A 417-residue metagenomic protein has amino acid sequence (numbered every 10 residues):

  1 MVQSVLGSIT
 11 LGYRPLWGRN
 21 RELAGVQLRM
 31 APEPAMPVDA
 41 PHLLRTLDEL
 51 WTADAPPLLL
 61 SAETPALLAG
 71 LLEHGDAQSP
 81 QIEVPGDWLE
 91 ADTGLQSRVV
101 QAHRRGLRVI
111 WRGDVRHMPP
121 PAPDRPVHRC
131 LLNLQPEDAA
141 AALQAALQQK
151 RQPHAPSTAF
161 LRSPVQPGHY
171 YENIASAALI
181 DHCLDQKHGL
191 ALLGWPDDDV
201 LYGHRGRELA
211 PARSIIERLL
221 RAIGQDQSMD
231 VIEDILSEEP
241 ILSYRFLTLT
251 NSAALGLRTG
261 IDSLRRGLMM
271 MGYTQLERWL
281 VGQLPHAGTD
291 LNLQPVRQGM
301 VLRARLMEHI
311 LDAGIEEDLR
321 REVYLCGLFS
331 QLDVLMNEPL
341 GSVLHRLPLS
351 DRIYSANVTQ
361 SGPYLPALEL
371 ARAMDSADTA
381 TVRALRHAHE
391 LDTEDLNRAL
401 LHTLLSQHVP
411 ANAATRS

Functional and structural regions predicted by a protein language model:
M1-G94, Q101, P295, A313: Bacterial c-di-GMP phosphodiesterase EAL domain
L11, L28, L60, I82 (+10 more regions): Generic structural hydrophobic/aromatic packing signal, biased to beta-strands
P15, E63, D76, P85-D87 (+7 more regions): Short, solvent-exposed coil/turn linker segments
A31-L43, D114-P119, L134-E137, Q225-D226 (+1 more regions): Generic structural signal for short, solvent-exposed loop/turn connectors between secondary structure elements
W51-T52, H103, S163, G224: Residue-level signal for alpha-helix termini/capping positions
G70-L72, P121, L247, M336: A short acidic (Asp/Glu
G75-P196, L319-E322: The catalytic core of metal-dependent phosphodiesterases that act on cyclic dinucleotides
A146-S417: Conserved alpha-helical "signature site" that marks functionally important helical segments or helix/loop junctions
